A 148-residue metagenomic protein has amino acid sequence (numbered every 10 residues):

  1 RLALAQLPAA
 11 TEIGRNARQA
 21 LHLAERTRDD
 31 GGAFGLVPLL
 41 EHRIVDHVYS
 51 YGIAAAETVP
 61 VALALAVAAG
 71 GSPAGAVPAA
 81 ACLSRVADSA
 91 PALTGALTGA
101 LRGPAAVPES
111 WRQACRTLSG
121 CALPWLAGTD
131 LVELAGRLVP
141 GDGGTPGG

Functional and structural regions predicted by a protein language model:
R1-S84: Accessory "access/gating" subregions that flank catalytic or transport cores
A54-G144: Catalytic phosphate/nucleotide-handling subdomain of diverse soluble enzymes
